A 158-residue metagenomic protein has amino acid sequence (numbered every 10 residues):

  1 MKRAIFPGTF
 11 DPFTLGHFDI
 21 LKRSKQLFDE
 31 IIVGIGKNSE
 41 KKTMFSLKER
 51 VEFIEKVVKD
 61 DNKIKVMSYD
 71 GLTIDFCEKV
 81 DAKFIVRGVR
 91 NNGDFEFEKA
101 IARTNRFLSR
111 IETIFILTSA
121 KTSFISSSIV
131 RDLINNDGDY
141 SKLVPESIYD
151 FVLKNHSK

Functional and structural regions predicted by a protein language model:
M1-K158: Nucleotidyltransferase catalytic core that binds NTPs
